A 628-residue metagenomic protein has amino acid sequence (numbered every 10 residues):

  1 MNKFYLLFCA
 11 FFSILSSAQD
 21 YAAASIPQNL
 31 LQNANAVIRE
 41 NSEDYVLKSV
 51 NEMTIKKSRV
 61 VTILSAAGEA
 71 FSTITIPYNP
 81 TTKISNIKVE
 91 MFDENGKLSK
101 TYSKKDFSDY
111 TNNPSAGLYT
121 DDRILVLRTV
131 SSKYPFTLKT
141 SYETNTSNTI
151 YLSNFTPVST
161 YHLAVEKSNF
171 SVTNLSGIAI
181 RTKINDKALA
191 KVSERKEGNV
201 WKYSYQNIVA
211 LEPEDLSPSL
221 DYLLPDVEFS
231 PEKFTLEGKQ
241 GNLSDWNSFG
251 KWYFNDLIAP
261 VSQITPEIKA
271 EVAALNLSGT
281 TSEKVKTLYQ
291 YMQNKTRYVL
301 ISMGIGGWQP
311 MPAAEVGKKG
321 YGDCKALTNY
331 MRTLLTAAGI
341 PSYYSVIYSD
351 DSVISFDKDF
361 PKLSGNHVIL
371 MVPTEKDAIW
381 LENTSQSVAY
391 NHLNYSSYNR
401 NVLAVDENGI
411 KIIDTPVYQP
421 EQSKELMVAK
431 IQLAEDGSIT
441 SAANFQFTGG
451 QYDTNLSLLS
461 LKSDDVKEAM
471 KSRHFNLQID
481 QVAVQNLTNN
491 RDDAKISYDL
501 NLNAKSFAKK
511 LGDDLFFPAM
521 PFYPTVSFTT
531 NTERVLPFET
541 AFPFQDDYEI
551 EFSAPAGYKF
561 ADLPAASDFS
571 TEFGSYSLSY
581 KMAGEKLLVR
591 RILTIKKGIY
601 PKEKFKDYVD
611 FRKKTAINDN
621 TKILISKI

Functional and structural regions predicted by a protein language model:
M1-A24: Bacterial Sec-dependent N-terminal signal peptides
Q19-I628: A sensor for short, sequence-defined functional sites
